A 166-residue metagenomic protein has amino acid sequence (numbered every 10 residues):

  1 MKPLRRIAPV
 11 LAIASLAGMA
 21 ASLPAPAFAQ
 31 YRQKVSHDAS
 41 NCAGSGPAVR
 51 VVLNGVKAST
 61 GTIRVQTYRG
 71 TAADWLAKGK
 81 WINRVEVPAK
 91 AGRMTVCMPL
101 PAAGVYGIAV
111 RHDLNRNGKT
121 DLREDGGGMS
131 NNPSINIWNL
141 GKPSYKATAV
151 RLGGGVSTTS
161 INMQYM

Functional and structural regions predicted by a protein language model:
K2-A14: Bacterial N-terminal signal peptides that target proteins for export
L16-P26: C-terminal segment of classical bacterial N-terminal signal peptides
Q30-N41, N132-Y165: Extracellular beta-sheet/turn segments enriched in Thr/Pro/Gly and aliphatic residues
P47-G55: A short, amphipathic beta-strand motif
R64-Y68, A109: Beta-strand signatures of extracellular beta-sandwich domains
R93-L100, I161: Exposed aromatic-hydrophobic patches
G104-V110: A short tyrosine-centered beta-strand micro-motif
D113-L122: Acidic, glycine-anchored loop motifs typical of Ca2+
